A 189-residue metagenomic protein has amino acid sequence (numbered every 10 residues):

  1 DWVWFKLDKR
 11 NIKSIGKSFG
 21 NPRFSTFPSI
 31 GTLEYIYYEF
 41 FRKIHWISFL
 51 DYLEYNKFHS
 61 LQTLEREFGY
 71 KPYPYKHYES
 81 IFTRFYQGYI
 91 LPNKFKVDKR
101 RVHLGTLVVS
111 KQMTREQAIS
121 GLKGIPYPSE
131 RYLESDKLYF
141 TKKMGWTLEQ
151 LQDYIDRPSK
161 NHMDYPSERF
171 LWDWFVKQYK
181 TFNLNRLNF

Functional and structural regions predicted by a protein language model:
D1-F189: Nucleotide-activated chemistry modules centered on ATP-dependent adenylation/adenylyltransferase
